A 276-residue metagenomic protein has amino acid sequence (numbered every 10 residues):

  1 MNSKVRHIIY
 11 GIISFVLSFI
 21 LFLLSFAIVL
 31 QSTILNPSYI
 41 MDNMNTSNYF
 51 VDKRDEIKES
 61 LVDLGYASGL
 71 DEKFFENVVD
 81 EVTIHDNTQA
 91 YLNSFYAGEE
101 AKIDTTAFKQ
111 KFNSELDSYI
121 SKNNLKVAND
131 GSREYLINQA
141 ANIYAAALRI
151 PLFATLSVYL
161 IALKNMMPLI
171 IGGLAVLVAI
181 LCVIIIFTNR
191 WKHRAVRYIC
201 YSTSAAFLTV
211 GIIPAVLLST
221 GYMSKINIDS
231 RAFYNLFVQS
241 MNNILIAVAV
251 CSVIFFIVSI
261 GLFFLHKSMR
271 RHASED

Functional and structural regions predicted by a protein language model:
M1, V250-R270: Acidic, carboxylate-rich catalytic segments that either coordinate divalent cations
M1-P37: Hydrophobic secretory-pathway targeting helix
N2-S14, N165-S224, L265-D276: Juxtamembrane interface at the cytosolic side of transmembrane helices
F26-N45, Y49, K53, G211-N227: Membrane-helix exit/juxtamembrane interface segments
M41-L156: Long, solvent-exposed extracytoplasmic domains/loops
K111-I186, I213-D229: Membrane-proximal, non-transmembrane alpha-helical segments
M166-G172, Q239-V258: Hydrophobic alpha-helical transmembrane segments
I228-N243: Short, membrane-exposed interhelical loops at transmembrane-helix boundaries
